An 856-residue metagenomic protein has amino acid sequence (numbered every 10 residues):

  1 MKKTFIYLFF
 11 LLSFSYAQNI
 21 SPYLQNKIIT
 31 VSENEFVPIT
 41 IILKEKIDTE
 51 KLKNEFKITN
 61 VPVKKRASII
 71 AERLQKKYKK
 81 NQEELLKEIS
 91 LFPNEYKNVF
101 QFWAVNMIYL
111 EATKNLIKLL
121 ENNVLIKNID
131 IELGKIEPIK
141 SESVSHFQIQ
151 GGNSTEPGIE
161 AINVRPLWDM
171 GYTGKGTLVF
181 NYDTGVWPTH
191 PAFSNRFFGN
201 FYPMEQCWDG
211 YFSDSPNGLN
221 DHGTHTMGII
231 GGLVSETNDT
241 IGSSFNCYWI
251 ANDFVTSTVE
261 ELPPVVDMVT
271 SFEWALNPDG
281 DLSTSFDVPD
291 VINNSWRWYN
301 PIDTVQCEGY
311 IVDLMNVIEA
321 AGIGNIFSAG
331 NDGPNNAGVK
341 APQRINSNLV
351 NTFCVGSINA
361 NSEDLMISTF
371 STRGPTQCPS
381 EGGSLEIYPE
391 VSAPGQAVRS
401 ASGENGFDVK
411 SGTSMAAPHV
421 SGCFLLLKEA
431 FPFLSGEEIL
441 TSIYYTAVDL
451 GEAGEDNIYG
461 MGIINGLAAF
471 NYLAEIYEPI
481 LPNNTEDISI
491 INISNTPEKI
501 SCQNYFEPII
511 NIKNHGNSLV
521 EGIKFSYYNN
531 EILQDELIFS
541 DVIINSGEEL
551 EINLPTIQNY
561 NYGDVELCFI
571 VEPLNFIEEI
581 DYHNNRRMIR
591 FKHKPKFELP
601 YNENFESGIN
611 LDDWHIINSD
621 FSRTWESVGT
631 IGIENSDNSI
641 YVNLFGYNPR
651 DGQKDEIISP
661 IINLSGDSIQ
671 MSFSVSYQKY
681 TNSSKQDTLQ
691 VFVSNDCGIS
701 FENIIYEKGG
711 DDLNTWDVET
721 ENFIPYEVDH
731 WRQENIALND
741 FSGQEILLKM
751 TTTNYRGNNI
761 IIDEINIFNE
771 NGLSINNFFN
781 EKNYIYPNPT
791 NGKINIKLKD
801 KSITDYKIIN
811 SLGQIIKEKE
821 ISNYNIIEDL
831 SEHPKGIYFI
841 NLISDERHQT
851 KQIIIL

Functional and structural regions predicted by a protein language model:
Q18, I29-N34, K53, P166-D267 (+5 more regions): Subtilisin-like serine protease catalytic core
N19-E142: Inhibitory N-terminal propeptides of secreted protease zymogens
N122-L178, H190-S194, T369: Protease zymogen maturation seam
E156, S285-N294, E429-E486: C-terminal subdomain of the subtilisin-like protease fold in secreted/lumenal serine endopeptidases
Y202, Q343-E429, F433: Extracellular S/T/G-rich loop segment that most often corresponds to the catalytic His/Ser-adjacent loop
L473-C502, P595-N604, P649-G652, F768-Y786 (+1 more regions): Residue-level detector of functionally pivotal "anchor" positions at catalytic/ligand-binding pockets or at interdomain
E598-Q653, Y706-F723, W731-R732: Extracellular glycan-recognition surfaces and repeat-rich motifs
F778-Y786, T790-L856: C-terminal outer-membrane/trafficking sorting elements
